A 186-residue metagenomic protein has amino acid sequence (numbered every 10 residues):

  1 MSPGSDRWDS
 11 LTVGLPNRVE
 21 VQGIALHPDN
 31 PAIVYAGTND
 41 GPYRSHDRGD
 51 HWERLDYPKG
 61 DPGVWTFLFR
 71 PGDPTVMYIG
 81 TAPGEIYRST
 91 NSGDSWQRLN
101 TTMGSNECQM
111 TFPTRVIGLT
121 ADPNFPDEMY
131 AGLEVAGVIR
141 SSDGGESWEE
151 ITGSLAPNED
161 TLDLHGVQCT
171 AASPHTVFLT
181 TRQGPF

Functional and structural regions predicted by a protein language model:
M1-F186: Extracellular glycan-interacting surfaces
